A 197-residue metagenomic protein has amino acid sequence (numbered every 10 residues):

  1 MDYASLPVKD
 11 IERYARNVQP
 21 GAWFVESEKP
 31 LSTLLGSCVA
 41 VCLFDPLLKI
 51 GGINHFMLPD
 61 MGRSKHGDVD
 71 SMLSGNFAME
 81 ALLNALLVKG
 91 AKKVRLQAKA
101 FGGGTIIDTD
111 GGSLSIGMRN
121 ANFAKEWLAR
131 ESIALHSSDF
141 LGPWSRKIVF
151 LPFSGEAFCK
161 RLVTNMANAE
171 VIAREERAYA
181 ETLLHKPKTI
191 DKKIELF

Functional and structural regions predicted by a protein language model:
M1-C38, L48, N54-G67, S71-R95 (+1 more regions): Short acidic-hydrophobic catalytic motif
V41: Thiamine diphosphate
F44-P46: A generic structural motif
